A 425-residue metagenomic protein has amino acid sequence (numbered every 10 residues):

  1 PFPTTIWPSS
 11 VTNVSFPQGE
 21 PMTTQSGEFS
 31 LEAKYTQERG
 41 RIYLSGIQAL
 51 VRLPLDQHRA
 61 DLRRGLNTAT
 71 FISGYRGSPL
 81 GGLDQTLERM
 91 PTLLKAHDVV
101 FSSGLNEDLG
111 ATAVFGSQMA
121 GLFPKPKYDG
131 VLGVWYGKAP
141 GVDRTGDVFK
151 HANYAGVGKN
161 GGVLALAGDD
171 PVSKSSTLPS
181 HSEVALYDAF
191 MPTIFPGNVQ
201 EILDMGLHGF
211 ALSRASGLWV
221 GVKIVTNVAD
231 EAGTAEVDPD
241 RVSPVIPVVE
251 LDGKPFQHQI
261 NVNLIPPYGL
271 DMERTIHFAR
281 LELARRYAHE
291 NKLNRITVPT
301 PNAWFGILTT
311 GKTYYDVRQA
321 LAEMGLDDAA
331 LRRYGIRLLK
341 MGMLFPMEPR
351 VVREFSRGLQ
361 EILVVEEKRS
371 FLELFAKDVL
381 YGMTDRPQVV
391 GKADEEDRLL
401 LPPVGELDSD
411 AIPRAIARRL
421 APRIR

Functional and structural regions predicted by a protein language model:
F2-S10, S15: Low-acidity, Ser/Thr- and Arg-rich intrinsically disordered low-complexity segments
S10-T12, A113, N153, S175-S176 (+3 more regions): A ubiquitous, low-specificity "background" feature that marks scattered single residues across proteins without
G19-L53, Q57, P196-R425: Flexible, low-complexity linker and terminal segments
M22-V199, V225-N227, T300-W304, L308 (+3 more regions): Thiamine diphosphate
